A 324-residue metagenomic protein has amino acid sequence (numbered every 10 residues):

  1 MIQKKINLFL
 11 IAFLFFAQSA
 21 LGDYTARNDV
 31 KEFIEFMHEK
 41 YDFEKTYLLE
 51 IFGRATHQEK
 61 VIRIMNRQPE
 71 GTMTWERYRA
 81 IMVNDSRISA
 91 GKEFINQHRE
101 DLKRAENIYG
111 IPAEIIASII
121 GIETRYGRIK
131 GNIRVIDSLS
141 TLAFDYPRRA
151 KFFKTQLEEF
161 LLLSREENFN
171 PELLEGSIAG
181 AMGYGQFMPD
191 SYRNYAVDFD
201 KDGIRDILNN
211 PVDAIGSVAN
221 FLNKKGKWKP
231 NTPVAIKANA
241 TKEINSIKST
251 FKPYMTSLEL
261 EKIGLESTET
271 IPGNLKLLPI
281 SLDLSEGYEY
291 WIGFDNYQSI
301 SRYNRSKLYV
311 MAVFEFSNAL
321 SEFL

Functional and structural regions predicted by a protein language model:
Q3-I11: Sec-dependent signal peptide recognition, specifically the positively charged N-region followed immediately by
A12, A17-S19: N-terminal signal peptide c-region/cleavage motif recognized by signal peptidases
D23-Q97, K103-E106: An acidic, Gly/Ser/Thr/Pro-rich helix-cap/linker signature
D29, F36-K40, Y47-G53, K154-E175 (+1 more regions): A contiguous strand-loop segment
A55-T56, E123-G127, A181, T241 (+4 more regions): Solvent-exposed loop/turn segments at secondary-structure junctions within structured extracellular/periplasmic domains
A80-S217, N223: Acidic/His-rich structured neighborhood in mature extracellular/periplasmic domains
P171-S285: Flexible, glycine-rich surface segments
P272-L324: C-terminal functional modules
